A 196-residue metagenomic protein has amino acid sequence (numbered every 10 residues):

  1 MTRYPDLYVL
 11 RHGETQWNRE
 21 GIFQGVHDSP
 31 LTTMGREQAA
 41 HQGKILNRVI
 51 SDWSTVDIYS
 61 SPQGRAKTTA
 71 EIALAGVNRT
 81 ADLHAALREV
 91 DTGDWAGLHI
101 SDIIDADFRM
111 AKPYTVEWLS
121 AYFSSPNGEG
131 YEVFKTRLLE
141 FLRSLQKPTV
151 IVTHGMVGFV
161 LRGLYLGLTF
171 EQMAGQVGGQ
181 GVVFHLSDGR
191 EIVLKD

Functional and structural regions predicted by a protein language model:
P5, R11-R79, E129: Active-site-proximal alpha-helix that buttresses catalytic centers in soluble enzyme cores
L7, V56, S144-M156: Generic beta-sheet signal
G13, S61-Q63, A86, T153-M156 (+1 more regions): Short, well-ordered beta-to-alpha junction loops that form the rim of enzyme active sites and present histidine/acidic
P30, V77-A85, T169-V177: Short hydrophobic/aromatic-enriched beta-strand-loop microsegments
T55, G97-I100, D105, K147 (+1 more regions): A glycine-biased structural micro-motif
L74-T80, R143-T149, D188-R190: Short glycine/proline-enriched coil/turn segments at helix->beta-strand junctions
A75-R137, K195: Phosphate-handling substructures
L166-K195: Domain-level recognition of soluble alpha/beta enzyme cores, biased toward histidine phosphatases/phosphomutases
